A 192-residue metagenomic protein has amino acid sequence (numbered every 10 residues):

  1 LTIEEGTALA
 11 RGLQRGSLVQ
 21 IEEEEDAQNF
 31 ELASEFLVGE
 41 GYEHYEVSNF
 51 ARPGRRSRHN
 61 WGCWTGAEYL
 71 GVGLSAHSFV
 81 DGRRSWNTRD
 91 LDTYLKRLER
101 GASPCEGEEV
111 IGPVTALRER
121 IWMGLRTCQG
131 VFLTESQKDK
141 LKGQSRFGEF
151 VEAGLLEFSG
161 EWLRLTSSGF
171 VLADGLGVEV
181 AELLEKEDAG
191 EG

Functional and structural regions predicted by a protein language model:
L1-E135, D139, D188-G192: C-terminal scaffold of the Radical SAM
L133, F158, L172-A173: Short active-site-adjacent structural elements
Q137-E152: Short amphipathic alpha-helical interaction segments
V151-E161: A short, conserved structural fragment
W162-T166: Minor-groove-contacting beta-hairpin "wing" of winged helix-turn-helix DNA-binding domains
S168-G192: Short, amphipathic alpha-helical interaction segments positioned at domain boundaries
